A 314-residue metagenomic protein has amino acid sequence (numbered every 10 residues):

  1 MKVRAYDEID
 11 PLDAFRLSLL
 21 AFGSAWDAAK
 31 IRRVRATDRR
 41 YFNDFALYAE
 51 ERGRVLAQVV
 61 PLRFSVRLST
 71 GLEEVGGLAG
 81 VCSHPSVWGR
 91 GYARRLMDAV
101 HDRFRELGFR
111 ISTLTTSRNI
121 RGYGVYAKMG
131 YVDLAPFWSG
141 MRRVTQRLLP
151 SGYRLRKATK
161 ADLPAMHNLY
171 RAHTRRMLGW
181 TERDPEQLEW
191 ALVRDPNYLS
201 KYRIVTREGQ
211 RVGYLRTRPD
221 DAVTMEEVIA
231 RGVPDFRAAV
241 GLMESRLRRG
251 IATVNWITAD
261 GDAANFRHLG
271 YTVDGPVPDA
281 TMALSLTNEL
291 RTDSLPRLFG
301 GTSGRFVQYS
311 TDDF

Functional and structural regions predicted by a protein language model:
E8-L20, K160-R175, R305-V307: A short, well-structured alpha-helix characteristic of acyl/acetyltransferase catalytic modules
P11, F15-L68, L178-Y202: Active-site rim helix/loop that mediates acceptor-substrate recognition in acyltransferases
Y48, R54-F64, G77-C82, T113 (+2 more regions): Conserved beta-strand in the GNAT
V87, G91-A99, P234-L242: Conserved acetyl-CoA pyrophosphate-binding loop and the N-cap/start of the following alpha-helix in GNAT-like
F109, S200, R248-I251: Short, high-confidence coil segments that cap the C-terminus of an alpha-helix and link into the following beta-strand
T115, A127-L149, Y214-F314: Active-site/acyl-donor-binding loops of N-acyltransferases
K128-V228: Amide-forming acyltransferase catalytic core, primarily the GNAT-like/NAT-type and related acyltransferase folds
